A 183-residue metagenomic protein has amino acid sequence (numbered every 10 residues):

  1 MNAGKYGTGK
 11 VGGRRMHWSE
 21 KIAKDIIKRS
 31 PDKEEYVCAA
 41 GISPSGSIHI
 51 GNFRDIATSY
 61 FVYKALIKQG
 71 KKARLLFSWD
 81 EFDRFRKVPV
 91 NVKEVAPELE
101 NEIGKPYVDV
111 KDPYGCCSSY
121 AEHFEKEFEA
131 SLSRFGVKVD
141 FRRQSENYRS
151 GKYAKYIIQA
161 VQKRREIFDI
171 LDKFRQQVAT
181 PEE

Functional and structural regions predicted by a protein language model:
M1-I50, I67-F77, N91-K105, A130: Non-catalytic terminal extensions that flank enzyme cores
G46-S47, F82-R86, R149-K152: Short catalytic/ligand-binding loop motif for oxyanion handling, primarily in non-cytosolic enzymes, centered on
N52-G70: Histidine-anchored nucleotide/phosphate-binding helix
F61, A65, H123-R134, Q159 (+1 more regions): Amphipathic alpha-helical segments that form well-ordered structural scaffolds and often line/cohere around active
L76-F85, Q144-S145: Short, solvent-exposed turn/loop segments enriched in Gly/Ser/Thr/Pro and often Arg
F82-E100, Y156-I157: Charged, often glycine-rich, active-site loop that binds/positions anionic groups
A96-S131, F135: A glycine-rich helix N-cap at a beta->alpha junction
D112, S133, V137-E183: Active-site cores that bind ATP or allylic diphosphates and position pyrophosphate for catalysis
